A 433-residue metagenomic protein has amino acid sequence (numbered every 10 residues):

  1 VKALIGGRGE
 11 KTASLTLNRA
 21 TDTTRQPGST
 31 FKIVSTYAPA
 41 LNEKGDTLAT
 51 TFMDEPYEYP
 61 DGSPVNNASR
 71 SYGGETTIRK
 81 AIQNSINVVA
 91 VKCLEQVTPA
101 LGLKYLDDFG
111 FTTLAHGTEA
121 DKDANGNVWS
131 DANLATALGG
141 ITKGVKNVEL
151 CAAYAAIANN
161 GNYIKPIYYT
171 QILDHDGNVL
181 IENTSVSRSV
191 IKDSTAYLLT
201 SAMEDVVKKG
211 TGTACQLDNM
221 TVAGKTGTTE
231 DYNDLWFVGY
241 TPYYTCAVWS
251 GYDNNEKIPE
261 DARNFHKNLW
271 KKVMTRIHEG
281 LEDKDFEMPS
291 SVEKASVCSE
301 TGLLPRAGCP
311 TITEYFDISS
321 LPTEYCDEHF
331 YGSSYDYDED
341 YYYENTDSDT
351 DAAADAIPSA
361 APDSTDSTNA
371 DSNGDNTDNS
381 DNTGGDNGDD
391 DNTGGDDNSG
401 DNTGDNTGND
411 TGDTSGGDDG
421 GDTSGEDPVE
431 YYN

Functional and structural regions predicted by a protein language model:
V1-P27, I33, K143-H329, S334-Y337: A penicillin-recognizing enzyme superfamily signal
A20-L48, M53-P56: Active-site rim segments in enzyme catalytic domains, especially the processed small/beta chain of N-terminal
T30, E75-R79, K146: Short, structural beta-strand-to-alpha-helix junction motif
L41-T50, T112-H116, N159-I164, G280: Secondary-structure transition/capping motifs at alpha-helix termini and the adjoining loop/turn into the next element
G45-G102, N133, H175-D205: Conserved catalytic neighborhood of penicillin-recognizing serine enzymes
S63-N66, T98-C151: Mid-domain, small-residue-enriched loop/turn segments at the edges of structured enzyme/sensor domains
L94-Q96, K104-F109, G117-D121, V128-W129 (+2 more regions): Short coil/turn segments at secondary-structure boundaries
F330-N433: Ser/Thr/Gly/Pro-rich low-complexity, disordered linker/stalk segments of secreted and cell-surface proteins
